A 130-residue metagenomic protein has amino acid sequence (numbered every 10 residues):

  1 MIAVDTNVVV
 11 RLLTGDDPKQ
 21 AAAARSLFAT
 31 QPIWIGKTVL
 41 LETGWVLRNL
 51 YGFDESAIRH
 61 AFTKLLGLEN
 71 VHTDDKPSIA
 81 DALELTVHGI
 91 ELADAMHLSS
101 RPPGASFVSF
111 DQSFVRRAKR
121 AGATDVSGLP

Functional and structural regions predicted by a protein language model:
M1, L68, L85, L98-P130: Acidic, PIN/NYN-like endoribonuclease modules and their adjacent C-terminal/linker elements
M1-I35, L50-H60, A121-P130: Short, well-structured N-terminal submotif of metal-dependent ribonuclease cores
V4, I35, T73, L92-A95 (+1 more regions): Short beta-strand scaffold positions
V4, L41-E42: A generic alpha-helix surface/boundary motif
V8, V39, S78, M96-H97 (+1 more regions): Alpha-helix capping/helix-boundary segments
A24-Q31, A82-T86, H97-G104: Alpha-helix C-terminal capping segments
R25, G44-R48, T63-L66, L83-E84 (+1 more regions): Amphipathic alpha-helical segments within well-ordered protein domains
K37-L40, H60-V87: Acidic catalytic patch
